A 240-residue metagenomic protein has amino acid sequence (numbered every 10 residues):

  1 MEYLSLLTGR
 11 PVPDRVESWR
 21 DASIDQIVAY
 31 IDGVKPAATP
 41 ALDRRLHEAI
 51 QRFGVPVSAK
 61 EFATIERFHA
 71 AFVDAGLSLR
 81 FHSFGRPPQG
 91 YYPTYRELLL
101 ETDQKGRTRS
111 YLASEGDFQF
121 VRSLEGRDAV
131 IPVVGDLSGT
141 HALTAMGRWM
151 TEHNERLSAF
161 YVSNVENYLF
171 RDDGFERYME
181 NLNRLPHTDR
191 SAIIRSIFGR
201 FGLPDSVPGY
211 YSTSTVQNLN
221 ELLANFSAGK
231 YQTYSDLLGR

Functional and structural regions predicted by a protein language model:
M1-I131, P204-Y210, L219-R240: Class I S-adenosyl-L-methionine-dependent methyltransferase module
Q26, A41, H141, A145 (+1 more regions): Extracytoplasmic/secreted proteins, especially bacterial periplasmic and envelope-associated proteins
F120, D128-T151: Adenosine-cofactor binding site in Rossmann-like domains, unifying the SAM/SAH pocket of S-adenosylmethionine-dependent
R122, G147, M179-N183: Short amphipathic alpha-helical segments and helix-helix/interface helices
A142, L169-R171, G202-D205: Extracytoplasmic/secreted cell-surface and envelope-processing proteins
E152, R156, Y161-G199: C-terminal soluble interaction/assembly domains
T188-V216: Extended, Lys/Glu/Leu-rich amphipathic alpha-helical scaffolds
